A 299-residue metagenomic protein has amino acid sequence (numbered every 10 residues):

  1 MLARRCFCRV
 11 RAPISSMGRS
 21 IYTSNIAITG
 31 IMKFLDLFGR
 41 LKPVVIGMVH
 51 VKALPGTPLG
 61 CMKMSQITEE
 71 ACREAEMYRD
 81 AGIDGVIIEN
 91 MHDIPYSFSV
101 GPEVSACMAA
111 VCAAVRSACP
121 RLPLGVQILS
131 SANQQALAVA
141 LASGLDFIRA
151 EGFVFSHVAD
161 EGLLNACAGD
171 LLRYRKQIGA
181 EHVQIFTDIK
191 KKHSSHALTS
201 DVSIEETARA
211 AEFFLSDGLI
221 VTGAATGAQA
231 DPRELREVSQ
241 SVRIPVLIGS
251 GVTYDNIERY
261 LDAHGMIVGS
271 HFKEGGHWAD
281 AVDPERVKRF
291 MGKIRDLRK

Functional and structural regions predicted by a protein language model:
M1-A27: N-terminal mitochondrial targeting presequence
I28-C61, L171-L172, K176-A180: N-terminal amphipathic alpha-helix/helix-capping segment at the start of soluble metabolic enzymes
V44, L122-P123, Q184, P245: Proline-centered loop/turn at the N-terminus of a beta-strand
P55-I94, A114-C119, S131-Q184, D188-Q240 (+2 more regions): Alpha/beta enzyme core
S97-S105: Glycine-rich loop at the start of a catalytic domain that most often binds anionic cofactors/ligands
M108-V111: Active-site cofactor/substrate anionic-group-binding motifs, chiefly glycine- and Lys/Arg-rich phosphate-binding loops
Q127-I128, T222, L247-G249: Structural motif
G162-A168, H271-K299: C-terminal helical cap(s) of enzyme catalytic domains, especially alpha/beta-barrels
